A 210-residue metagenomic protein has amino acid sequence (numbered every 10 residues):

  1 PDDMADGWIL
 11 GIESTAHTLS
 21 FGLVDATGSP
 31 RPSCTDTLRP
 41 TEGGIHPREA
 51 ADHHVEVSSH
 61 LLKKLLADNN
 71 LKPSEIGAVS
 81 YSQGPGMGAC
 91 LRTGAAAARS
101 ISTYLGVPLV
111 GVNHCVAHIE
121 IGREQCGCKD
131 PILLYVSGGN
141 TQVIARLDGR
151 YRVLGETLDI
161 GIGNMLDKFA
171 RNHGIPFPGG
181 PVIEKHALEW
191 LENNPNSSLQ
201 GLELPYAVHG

Functional and structural regions predicted by a protein language model:
D3-D6, V107-I132: Conserved phosphate-binding catalytic cores of ATP/NTP-utilizing and phosphoryl-transfer enzymes
A5-G7, G11-T15, L134-V136, Q142-G210: A short helix-loop
D6-E75, Y81-P85: N-terminal beta-alpha supersecondary unit
A16-T18, E49, H53-V57, A96 (+4 more regions): Conserved active-site and cofactor/substrate-binding residues in soluble primary-metabolism enzymes
G22-L23, L91-R92, I121-Q125, I144-D148 (+1 more regions): Short acidic, glycine/serine/threonine-rich loops at helix termini
Y81-G106: Short Gly/Thr/Asp-enriched flexible loops that form oxyanion-binding sites at enzyme active sites
Y81-M87, N113-I119, N140: Acidic, glycine-rich active-site loops and adjacent beta-strand->loop/helix elements that engage anionic groups
